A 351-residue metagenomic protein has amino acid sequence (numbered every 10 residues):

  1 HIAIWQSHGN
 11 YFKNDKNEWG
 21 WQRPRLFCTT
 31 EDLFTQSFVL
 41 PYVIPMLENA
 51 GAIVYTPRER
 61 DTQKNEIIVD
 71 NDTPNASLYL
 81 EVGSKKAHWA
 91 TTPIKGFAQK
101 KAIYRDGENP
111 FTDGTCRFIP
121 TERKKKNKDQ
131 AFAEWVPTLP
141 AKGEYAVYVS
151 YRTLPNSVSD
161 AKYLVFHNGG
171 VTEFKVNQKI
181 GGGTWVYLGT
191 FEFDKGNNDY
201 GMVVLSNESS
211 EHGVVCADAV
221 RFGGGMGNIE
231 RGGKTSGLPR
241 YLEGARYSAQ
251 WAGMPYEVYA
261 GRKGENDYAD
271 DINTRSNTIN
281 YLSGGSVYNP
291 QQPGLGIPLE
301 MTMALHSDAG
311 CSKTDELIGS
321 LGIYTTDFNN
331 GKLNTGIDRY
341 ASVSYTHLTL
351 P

Functional and structural regions predicted by a protein language model:
I2-W89, I229-E316: Catalytic-core regions of hydrolytic enzymes
R117-L139: Short beta-strands within extracellular/lumenal beta-sheet-rich domains
A131-P155: A short beta-strand element within beta-rich, extracytoplasmic domains of secreted/secretory-pathway proteins
P155-G170: Short, surface-exposed beta-strand/strand-loop-strand elements in extracellular ectodomains
N168-G196: Extracellular carbohydrate recognition and processing domains and analogous Trp-centered ligand-binding platforms
V204-G213: Short beta-strand-plus-loop segments that form exposed binding edges in beta-rich domains
H212-F222: Edge beta-strands of jelly-roll/beta-sandwich modules across compartments, strongly enriched in secreted/luminal
T346-P351: Conserved small/polar residues in nucleotide/adenosyl-binding loops
